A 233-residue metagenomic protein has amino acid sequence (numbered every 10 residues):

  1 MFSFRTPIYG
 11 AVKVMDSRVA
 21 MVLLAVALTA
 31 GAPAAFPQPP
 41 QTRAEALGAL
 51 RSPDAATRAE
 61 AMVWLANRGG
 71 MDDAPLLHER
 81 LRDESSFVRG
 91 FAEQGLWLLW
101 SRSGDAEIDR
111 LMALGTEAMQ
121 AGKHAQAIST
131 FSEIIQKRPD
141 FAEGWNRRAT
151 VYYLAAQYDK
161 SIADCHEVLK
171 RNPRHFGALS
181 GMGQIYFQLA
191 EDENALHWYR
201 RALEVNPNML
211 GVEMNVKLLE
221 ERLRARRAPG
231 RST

Functional and structural regions predicted by a protein language model:
P37-A49, G70-R80, D105-M112: Amphipathic alpha-helical scaffolding segments comprising HEAT/armadillo-like alpha-solenoid repeats
A55, I108, A142-E143, F176-G177 (+1 more regions): Helix-start (N-cap) detector for alpha-helical repeat units in TPR-like alpha-solenoids, especially tetratricopeptide
L196-T233: Terminal, low-structured helical/coil segments at or just beyond the last alpha-helical repeat
